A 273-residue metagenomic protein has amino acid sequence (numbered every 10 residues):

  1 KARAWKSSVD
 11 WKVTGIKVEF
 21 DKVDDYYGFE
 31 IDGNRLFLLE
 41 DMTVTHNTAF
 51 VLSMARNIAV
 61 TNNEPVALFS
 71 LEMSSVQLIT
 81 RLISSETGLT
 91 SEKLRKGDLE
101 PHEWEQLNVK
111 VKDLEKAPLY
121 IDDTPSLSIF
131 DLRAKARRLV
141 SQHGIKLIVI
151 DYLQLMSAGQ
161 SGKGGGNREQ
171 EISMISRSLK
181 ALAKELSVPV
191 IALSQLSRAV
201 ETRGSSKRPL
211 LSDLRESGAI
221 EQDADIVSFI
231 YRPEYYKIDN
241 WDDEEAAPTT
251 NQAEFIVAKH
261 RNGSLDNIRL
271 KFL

Functional and structural regions predicted by a protein language model:
K1-T48, D151: Autoprocessing domains of the Hint superfamily
Y26-E30, F37-L38, F50, A67-S70 (+8 more regions): Structured core elements
R35-L38, T48, I58-V60, S74-L78 (+5 more regions): Flexible loop/turn segments at secondary-structure boundaries
V51-S53, N57-G144, A158, I268: Cytosolic-facing regulatory segments adjacent to core modules
L68, L147-Y152, E185-L196: Short beta-strand segments at enzyme active-site cores
L71, L99, Y152-L153, Q195-L196 (+1 more regions): Short, ordered loop/turn segments at secondary-structure junctions
I79-G88, Q154-S178, T202-G204: Conserved P-loop NTPase nucleotide-binding/switch module
K96, H102, S128-L147, G162-G164 (+2 more regions): C-terminal regions of RecA-like/P-loop NTPase motor modules
